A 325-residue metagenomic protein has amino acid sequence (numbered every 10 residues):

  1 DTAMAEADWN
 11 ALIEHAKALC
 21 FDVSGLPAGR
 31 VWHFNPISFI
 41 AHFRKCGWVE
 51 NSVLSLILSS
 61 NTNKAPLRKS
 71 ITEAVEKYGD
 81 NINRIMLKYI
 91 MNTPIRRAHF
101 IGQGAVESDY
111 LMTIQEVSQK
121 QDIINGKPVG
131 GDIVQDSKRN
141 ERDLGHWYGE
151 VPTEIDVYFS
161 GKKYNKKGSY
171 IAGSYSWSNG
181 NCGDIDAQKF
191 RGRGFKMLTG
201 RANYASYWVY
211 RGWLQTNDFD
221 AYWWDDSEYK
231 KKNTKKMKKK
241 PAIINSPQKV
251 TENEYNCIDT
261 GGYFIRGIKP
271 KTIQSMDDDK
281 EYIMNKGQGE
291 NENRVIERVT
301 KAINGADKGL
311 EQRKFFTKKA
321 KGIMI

Functional and structural regions predicted by a protein language model:
D1-S178, C182, R211-N217, Y222 (+3 more regions): Cell-wall glycan-active module
Y78, F190-R191, G200-N203, C257 (+1 more regions): Alpha-helical structural motif
I82, G194-L198, Y207, G261 (+2 more regions): Generic structural hydrophobic/aromatic packing signal, biased to beta-strands
R96-F100, R191, F195, E254-I258 (+1 more regions): Short runs of predominantly hydrophobic/aromatic residues within well-ordered alpha helices that form helix-helix
S174, D186-Q188, Y255: N-terminal hydrophobic or amphipathic segments with adjacent small-residue motifs that include Sec signal peptides
A187, G192-Y207, R211-T216: Amphipathic alpha-helical interface segments
M197, P247-T251: Short, surface-exposed loop/turn motifs that are enriched in glycine and acidic residues and include a nearby proline
K249, Y255-Y263: Internal mixed-charge
